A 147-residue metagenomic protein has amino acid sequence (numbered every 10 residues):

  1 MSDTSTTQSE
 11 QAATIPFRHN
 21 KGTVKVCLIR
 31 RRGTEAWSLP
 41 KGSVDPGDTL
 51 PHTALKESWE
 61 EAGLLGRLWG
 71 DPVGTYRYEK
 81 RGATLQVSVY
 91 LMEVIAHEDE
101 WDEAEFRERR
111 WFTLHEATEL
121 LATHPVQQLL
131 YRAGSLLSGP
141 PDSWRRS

Functional and structural regions predicted by a protein language model:
M1-L39: N-terminal strand-loop-strand
S9, W69-D71, L91: Sequence/structural signature of beta-propeller domains
E10-A12, V24, L85-S88, R107: Change "...and in nucleic-acid phosphodiester-cleaving endonucleases..." to "...and in nucleic-acid processing enzymes
K21-G22, G33-A36, D45-P46, L64 (+1 more regions): Short, charged/polar surface micro-motifs in flexible loops or helix N-caps
E35-W37, D99-S147: Nudix hydrolase/Nudix homology domain
L39-P72, T113: The catalytic Nudix box helix
D45-T49, L85, A104-R107, H124: Residues at secondary-structure transition points
T75-E100, R110, P125: Active-site-adjacent beta-strand/loop module that shapes the phosphate/pyrophosphate-binding cleft
